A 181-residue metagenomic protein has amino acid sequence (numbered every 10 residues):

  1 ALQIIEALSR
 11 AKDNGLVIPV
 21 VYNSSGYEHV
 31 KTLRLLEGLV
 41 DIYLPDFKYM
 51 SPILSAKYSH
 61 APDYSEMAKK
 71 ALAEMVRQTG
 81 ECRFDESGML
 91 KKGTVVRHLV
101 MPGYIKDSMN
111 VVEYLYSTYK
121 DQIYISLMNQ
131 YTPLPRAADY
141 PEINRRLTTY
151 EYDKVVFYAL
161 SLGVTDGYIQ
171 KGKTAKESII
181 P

Functional and structural regions predicted by a protein language model:
A1-Y140: Conserved AdoMet/S-adenosylmethionine-binding subsite of the radical SAM
P19, G167-Y168: A local structural micro-motif
A73-V76, L160, V164, G172: Charged, amphipathic alpha-helical interaction segments
D85-G88, T94, L134-D166: Conserved N-terminal glycine/acidic-rich loop preference
M128, I169-G172: Conserved beta-strand termini and adjacent loop/short-helix elements that scaffold enzyme active sites in alpha/beta
K171-P181: Radical SAM enzyme core and accessory elements
